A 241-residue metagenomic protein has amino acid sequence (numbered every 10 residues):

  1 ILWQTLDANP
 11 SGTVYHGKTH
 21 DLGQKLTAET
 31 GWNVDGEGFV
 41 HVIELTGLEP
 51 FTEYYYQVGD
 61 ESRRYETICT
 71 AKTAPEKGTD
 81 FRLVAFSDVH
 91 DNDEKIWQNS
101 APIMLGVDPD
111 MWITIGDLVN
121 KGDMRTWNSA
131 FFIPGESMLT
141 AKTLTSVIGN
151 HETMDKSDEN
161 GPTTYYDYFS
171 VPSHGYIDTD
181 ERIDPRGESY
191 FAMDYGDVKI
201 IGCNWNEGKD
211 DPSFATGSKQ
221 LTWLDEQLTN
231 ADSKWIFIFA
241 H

Functional and structural regions predicted by a protein language model:
I1-A85, H90: Acidic, histidine-bearing metal-coordination/catalytic regions of metal-dependent phosphoesterases
E44, E53-K72, S129-D232: Extended active-site neighborhood of metal-dependent phosphoesterases/phosphodiesterases
D80-H90, D197-E207, F237-H241: Active-site-proximal beta-strand elements of phosphoester/diester hydrolases
D80-M111: Compositionally biased low-complexity segments at domain edges in trafficked proteins and select soluble regulators
V84-S87, M111-D117, T143-N150, F237-H241: Active-site neighborhood of phospho(di)ester-bond hydrolases with catalytic His/Asp-centered motifs
D91-K95, N120-R125, I183, P212: Acidic-and-aromatic substrate-binding clefts and catalytic sites of carbohydrate-active enzymes
D93-W97, M124, N128, G217 (+1 more regions): Solvent-exposed, acidic/flexible segments
P109, S233-K234: Short, high-confidence coil segments that cap the C-terminus of an alpha-helix and link into the following beta-strand
